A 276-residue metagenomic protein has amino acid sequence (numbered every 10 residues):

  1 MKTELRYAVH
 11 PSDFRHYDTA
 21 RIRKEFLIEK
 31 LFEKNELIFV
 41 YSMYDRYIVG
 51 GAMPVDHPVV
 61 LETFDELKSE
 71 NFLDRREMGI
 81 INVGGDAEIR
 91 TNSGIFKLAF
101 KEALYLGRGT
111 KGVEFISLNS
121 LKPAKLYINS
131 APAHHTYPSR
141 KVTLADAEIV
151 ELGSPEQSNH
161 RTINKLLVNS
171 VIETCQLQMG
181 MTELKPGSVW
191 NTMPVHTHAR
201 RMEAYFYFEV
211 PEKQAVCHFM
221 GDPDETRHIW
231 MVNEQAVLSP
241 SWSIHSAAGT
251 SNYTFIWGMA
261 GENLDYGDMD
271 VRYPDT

Functional and structural regions predicted by a protein language model:
M1-F64, K68-S69, E77-M78: Hydrophobic, proline/glycine-rich low-complexity stretches
K34-E66, S158-E203: A short glycine-rich, His/Asp/Glu-containing loop-to-beta-strand
L73-E88, E183-P186, H198-D224, W230: Short, conserved beta-strand element in jelly-roll/cupin
G84-P132: Acidic, low-complexity central loop/insert segments
N92, Y137-V142, L177-Q178, V189-V195 (+1 more regions): A short secondary-structure junction signal
L98-L118, W230-S251, A260: Conserved metal-binding segment of the jelly-roll/cupin
S120-R161, I256-T276: Double-stranded beta-helix
